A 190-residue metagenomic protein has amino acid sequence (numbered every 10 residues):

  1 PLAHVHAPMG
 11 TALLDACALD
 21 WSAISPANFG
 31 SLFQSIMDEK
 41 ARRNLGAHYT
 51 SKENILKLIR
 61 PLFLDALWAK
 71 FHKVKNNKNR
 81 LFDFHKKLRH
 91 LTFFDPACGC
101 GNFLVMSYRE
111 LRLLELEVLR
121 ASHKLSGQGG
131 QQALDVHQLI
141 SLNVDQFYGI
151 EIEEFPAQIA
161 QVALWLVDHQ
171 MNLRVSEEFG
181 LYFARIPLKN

Functional and structural regions predicted by a protein language model:
P1-D38: Long recognition/docking surfaces used for binding and targeting
L19, Q34, N44-N190: SAM-dependent methyltransferase catalytic region
